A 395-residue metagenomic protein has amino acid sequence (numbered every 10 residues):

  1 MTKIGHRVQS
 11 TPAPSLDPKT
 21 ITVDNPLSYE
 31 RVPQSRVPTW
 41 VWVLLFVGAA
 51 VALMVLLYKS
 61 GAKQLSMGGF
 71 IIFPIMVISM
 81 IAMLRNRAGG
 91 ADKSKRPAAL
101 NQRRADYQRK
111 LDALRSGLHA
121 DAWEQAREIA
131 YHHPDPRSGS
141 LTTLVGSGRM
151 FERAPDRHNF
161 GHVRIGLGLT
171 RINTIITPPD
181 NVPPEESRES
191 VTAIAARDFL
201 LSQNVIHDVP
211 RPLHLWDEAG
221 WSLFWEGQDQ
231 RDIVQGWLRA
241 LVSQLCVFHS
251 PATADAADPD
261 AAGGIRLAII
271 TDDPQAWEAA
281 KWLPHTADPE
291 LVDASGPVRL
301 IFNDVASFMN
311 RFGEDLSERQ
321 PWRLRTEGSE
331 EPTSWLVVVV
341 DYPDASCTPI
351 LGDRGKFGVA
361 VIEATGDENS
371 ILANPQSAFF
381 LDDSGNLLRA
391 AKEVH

Functional and structural regions predicted by a protein language model:
M1-S222, D229-Q230, V242-C246, S250 (+9 more regions): Basic, amphipathic N-terminal segments
F224-Q228, I270-P274, W335-A345, E363-D367: Structural motif
V234-V242: Motif I (Walker A/P-loop) of helicase-class P-loop NTPases
G263-R266, P332-V338, G355-I362: Loop/turn-to-beta-strand initiation segments
R323-D341: Short flexible/disordered coil segments
L336, Q376-A378: Conserved acidic residues
